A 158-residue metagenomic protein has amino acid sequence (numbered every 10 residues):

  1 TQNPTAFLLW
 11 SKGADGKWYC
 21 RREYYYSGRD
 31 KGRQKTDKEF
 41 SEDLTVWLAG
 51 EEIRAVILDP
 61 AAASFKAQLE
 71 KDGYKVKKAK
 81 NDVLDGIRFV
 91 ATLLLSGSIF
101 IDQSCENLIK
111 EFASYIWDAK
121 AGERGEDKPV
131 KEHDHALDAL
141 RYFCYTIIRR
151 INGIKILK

Functional and structural regions predicted by a protein language model:
T1-N3: A short acidic Gly-Thr/Ser loop motif
T5, R54, L137: Residue-level detector of short, conserved catalytic/binding motifs and their immediate flanks
T5-S11, R141: Short beta-strand scaffold segments in enzyme catalytic cores
L8, A14-K131, R150-I151, K155-I156: Mg2+-dependent endonuclease catalytic cores in nucleic-acid-processing enzymes, primarily RNase H-like
H135-T146: Stable alpha-helical structural segments in soluble proteins, enriched in small hydrophobic residues
